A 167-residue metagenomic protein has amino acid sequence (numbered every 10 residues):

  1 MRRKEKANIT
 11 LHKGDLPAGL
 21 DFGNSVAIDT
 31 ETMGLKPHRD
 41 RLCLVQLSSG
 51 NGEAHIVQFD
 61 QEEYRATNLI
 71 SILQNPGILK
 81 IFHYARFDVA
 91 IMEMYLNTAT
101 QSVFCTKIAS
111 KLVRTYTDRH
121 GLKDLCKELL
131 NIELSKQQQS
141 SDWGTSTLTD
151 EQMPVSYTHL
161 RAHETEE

Functional and structural regions predicted by a protein language model:
M1-V26, T30: N-terminal accessory regions of nucleic-acid-interacting proteins
R2-K4, Q46-L160: Active-site-proximal helix-loop-helix substrate-binding element of RNase H-like nuclease domains
G23, D40, G52: Conserved catalytic motifs of the protein kinase core domain
I28-E31, R65-T67: Short alpha-helical segments and helix-capping/turn motifs at coil-helix boundaries
T30-H38: Short acidic, Gly/Ser-rich segments with clustered Asp/Glu that frequently serve as metal-coordination loops in enzyme
E166-E167: Single conserved hydrophobic/aromatic residue that forms the stacking wall/gate of nucleotide- or nucleobase-binding
